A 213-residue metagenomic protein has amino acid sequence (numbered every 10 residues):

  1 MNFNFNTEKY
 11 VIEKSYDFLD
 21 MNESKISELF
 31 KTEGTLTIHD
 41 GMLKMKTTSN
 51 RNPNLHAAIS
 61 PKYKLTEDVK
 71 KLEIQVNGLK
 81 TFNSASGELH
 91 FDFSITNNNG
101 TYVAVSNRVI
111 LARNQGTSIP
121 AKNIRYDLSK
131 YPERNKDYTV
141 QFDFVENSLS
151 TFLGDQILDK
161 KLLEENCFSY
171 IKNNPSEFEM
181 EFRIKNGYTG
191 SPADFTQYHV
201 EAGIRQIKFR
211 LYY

Functional and structural regions predicted by a protein language model:
M1-F30: Extracellular carbohydrate-recognition regions
E33-I38, G100-A104, V109-L111, F142 (+1 more regions): Short, exposed beta-strand/loop patches in secreted or surface proteins that constitute
K46-Q115: Secretory/extracellular carbohydrate-interaction modules and structurally similar beta-sandwich "look-alikes"
I59-L65, I124-Y131, F168-Y170: Beta-strand-rich interaction surfaces with strong enrichment in secreted/lumenal proteins
T117-T139: Short, aromatic/His-centered strand-loop micro-motif at the edge of beta-sheets
K136-S150: Localized edge beta-strand/strand-to-loop motifs within extracellular or lumenal beta-rich domains
L153-L158: Short strand-turn-strand beta-turns centered on an Asx-Gly dipeptide
F168-Y213: Ligand-recognition surfaces built from glycine- and aromatic
